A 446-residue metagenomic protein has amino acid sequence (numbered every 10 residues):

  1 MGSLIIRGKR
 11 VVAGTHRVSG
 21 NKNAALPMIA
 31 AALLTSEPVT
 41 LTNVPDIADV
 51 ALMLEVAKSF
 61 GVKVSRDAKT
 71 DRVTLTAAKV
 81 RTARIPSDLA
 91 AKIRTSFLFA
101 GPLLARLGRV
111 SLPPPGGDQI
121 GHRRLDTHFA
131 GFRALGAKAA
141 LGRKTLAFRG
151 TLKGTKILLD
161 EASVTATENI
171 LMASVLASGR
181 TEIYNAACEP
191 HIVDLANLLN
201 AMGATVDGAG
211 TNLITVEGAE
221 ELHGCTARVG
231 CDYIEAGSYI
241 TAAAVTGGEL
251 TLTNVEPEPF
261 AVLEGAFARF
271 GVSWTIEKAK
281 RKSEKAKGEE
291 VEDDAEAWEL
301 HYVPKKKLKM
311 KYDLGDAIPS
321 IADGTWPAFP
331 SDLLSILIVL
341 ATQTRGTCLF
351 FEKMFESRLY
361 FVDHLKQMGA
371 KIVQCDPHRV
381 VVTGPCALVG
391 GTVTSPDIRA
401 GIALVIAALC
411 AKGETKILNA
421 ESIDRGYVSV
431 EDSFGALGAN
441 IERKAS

Functional and structural regions predicted by a protein language model:
M1-S446: Short, structured segments at the rim of ligand-binding sites
